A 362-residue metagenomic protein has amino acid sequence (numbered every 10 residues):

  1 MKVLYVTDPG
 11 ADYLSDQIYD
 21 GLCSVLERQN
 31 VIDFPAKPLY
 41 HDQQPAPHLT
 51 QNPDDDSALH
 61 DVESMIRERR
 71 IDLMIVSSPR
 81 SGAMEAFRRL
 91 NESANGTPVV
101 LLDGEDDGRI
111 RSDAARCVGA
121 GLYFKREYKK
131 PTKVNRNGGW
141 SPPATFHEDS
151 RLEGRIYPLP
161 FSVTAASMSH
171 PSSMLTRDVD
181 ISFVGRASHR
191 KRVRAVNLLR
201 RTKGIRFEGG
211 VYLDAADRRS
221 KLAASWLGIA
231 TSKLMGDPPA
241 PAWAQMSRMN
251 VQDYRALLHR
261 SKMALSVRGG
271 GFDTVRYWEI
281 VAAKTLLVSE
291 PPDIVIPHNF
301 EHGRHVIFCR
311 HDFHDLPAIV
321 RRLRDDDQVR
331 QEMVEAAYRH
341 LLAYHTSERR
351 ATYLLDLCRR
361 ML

Functional and structural regions predicted by a protein language model:
K2-Y277, A282, L286-H302, M361: Nucleotide-sugar donor-binding catalytic core of glycosyltransferases
W243, G269, H305, D326 (+1 more regions): Generic anion/oxyanion-binding catalytic loop in active/binding sites
S247, F308-C309, A343: A structural signal for short, well-ordered beta-strand elements
V306-D312, R322-D325: Conserved acidic donor-binding segment of nucleotide-sugar-dependent glycosyltransferases
D315: Charged catalytic carboxylate motif
I319: Short amphipathic alpha-helices within nucleic acid-binding modules
D325-C358: A charged, aromatic-enriched C-terminal amphipathic alpha-helix characteristic of glycosyltransferases across folds
